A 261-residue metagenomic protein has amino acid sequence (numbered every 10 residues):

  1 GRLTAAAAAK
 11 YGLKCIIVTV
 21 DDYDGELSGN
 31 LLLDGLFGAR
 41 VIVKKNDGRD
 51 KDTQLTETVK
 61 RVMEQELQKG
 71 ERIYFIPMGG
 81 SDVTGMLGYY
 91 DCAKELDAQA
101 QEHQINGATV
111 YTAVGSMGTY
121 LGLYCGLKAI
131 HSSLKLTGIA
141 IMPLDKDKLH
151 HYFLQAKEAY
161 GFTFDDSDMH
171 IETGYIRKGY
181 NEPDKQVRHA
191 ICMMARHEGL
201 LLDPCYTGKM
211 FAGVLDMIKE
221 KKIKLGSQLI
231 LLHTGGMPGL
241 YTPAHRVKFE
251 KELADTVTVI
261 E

Functional and structural regions predicted by a protein language model:
G1-A5, K10, L27, S116-L123 (+2 more regions): Short glycine/serine/threonine-rich phosphate/pyrophosphate-binding segments that cradle anionic phosphate groups
R2-K14, Y124-I130, G213-K222: Alpha-helix C-terminal capping segments
R2-N46, K146-A156: Active-site-proximal loop->helix
V20-H103, H170-A190: Small/polar-residue-rich loop-to-helix segments that shape phosphate-bearing ligand pockets
Y74, T109-V110, Q228: Structural motif
M86-T173, L232-E261: Glycine-rich phosphate/pyrophosphate-binding loop at beta-loop-alpha junctions
S167-G226: Active-site-adjacent helical/loop segments in soluble small-molecule enzymes
